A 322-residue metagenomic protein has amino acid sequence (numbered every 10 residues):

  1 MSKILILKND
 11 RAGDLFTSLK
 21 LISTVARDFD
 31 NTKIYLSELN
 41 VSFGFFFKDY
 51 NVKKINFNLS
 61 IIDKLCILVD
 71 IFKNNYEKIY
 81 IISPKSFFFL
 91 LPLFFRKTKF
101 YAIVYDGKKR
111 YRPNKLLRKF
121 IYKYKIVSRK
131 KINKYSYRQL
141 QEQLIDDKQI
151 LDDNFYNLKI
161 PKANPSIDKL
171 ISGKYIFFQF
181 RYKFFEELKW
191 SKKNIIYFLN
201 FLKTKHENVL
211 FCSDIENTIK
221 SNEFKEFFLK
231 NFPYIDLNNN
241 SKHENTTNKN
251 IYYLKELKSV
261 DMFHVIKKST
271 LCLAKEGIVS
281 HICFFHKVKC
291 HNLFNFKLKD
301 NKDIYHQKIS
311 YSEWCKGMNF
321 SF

Functional and structural regions predicted by a protein language model:
K3, I171-F177, N208-L210: Charged active-site motifs of nucleotide-sugar-dependent glycosyltransferases
K3-Y124, L254, D261-H264, S269 (+2 more regions): Active-site and donor-binding regions of nucleotide-sugar-utilizing enzymes
L21, D28, F184-C212: Conserved catalytic-core segment of nucleotide-activated headgroup transferases in glycan assembly
N40-F46, F88, E186-E187, E216-F224 (+1 more regions): Short, charged/polar "capping" segments at the starts of alpha-helices and the immediately preceding loops
K64-C66, I196-L199, K203-N292, F296: Donor-binding and catalytic core of enzymes assembling or modifying cell-surface/extracellular glycoconjugates
Y80-I81, F178, A274: Redox-cofactor binding/interface segments in oxidoreductases and associated redox assembly factors
I103-E187: Mid-sequence helix-capping/hinge segment at a functional interface
Y105-I121, S280-F322: Nucleotide-sugar donor-binding patch of glycosyltransferase catalytic domains
